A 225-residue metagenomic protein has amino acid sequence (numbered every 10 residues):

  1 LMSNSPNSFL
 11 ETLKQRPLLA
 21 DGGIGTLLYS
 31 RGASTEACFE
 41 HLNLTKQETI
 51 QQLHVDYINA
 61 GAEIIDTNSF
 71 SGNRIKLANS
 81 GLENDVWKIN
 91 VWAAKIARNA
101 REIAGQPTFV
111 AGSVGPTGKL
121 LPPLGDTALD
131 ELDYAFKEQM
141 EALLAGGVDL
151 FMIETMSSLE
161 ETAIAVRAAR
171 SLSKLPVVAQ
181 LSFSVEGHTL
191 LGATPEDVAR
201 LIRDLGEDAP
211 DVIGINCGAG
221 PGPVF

Functional and structural regions predicted by a protein language model:
L1-F225: Domain-level signal for soluble alpha/beta catalytic cores
